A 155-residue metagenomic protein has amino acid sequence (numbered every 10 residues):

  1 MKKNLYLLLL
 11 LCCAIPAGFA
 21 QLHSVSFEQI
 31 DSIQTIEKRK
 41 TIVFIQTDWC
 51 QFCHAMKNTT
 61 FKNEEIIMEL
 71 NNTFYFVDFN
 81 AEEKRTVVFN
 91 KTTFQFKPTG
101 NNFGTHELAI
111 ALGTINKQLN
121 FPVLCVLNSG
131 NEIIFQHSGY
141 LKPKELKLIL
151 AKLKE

Functional and structural regions predicted by a protein language model:
M1-L22: Bacterial Sec-dependent N-terminal signal peptides
G18-I33: N-terminal "domain-start" segment that seeds a small globular fold
I36-Q51: Short active-site neighborhood of thiol/selenol oxidoreductases, capturing the structured segment around
D48-A55, V123-C125: C-type cytochrome heme c attachment motif
D48-F52, A81-T86, N131-E132, L141-K142: Solvent-exposed loop/turn segments at secondary-structure junctions within structured extracellular/periplasmic domains
H54-E69: Typically the conserved alpha-helix immediately C-terminal to a functionally engaged Cys/Sec in thioredoxin-like
E65-I66, N71, Y75-V123, L127-G130 (+1 more regions): Thioredoxin-like thiol-disulfide oxidoreductase module
V126-E155: Thiol-/selenol-based redox modules, centered on thioredoxin-like and closely related oxidoreductase domains
